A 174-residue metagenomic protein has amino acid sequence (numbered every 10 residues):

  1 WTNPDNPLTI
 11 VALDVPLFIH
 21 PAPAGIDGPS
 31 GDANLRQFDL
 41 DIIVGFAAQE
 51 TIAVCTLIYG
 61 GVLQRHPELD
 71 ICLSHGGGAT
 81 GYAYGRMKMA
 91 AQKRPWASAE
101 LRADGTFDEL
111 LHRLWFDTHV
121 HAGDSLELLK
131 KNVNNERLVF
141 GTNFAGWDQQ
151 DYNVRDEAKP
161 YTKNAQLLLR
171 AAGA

Functional and structural regions predicted by a protein language model:
W1-E109, D124-E136: Histidine/acidic residue-rich metal-binding segments in metalloenzymes
A48-E50, W115-H119: Short, flexible loop segments at the rims of nucleotide/cofactor-binding pockets, characterized by
G60, L69, A79, R102 (+3 more regions): Mid-to-C-terminal alpha-helical segments outside catalytic/metal-binding sites
A91-R94, R113-L114, A174: Short, charged low-complexity intrinsically disordered segments located at boundaries of structured domains
F107-D117: Alpha-helix-centered segments that form part of catalytic cores
